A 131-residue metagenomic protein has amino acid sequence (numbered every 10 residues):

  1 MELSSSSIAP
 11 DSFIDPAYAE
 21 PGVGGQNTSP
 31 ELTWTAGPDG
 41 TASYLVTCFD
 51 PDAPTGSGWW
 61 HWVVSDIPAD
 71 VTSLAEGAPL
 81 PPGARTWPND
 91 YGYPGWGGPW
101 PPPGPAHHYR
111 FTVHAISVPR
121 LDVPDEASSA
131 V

Functional and structural regions predicted by a protein language model:
M1-V131: N-terminus-centered regions that define maturation/targeting leaders and the start of the first functional domain
